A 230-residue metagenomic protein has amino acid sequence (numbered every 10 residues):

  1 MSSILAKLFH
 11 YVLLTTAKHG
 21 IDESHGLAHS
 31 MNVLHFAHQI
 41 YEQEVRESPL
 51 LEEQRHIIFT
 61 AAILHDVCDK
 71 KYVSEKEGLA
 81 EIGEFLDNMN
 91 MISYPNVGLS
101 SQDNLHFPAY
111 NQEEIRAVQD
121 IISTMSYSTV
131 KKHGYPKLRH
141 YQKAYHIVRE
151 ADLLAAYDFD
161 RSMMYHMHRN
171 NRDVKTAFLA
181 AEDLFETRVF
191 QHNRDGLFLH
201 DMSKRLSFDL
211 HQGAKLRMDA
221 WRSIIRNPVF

Functional and structural regions predicted by a protein language model:
M1, L5, L51-E53, N111: Generic alpha-helical segment signature
M1-T16, H38: Short alpha-helical hairpin
A6-H10, L27-H35, H56, A61: Short amphipathic alpha-helical segments
V12, A37-I40, I82, I122: Hydrophobic alpha-helical packing residues
H19-L51, L64, T129-F230: Divalent metal-dependent phosphate-bond-processing catalytic cores, especially two-metal-ion Mg2+/Mn2+ enzymes that act
E53-D183: Divalent metal-dependent catalytic cores for phosphoryl transfer on phosphate-bearing substrates
